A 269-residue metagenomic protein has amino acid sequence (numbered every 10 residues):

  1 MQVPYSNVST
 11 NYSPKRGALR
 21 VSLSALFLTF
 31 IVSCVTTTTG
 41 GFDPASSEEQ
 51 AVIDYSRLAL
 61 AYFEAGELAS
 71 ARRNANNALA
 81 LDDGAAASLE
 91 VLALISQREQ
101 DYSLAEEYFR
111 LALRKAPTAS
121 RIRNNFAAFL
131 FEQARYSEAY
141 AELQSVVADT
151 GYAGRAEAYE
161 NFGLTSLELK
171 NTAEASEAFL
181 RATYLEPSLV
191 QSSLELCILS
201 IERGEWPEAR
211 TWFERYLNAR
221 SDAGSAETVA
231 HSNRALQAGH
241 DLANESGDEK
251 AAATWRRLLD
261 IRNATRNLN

Functional and structural regions predicted by a protein language model:
L28-A51, N269: Bacterial Sec signal peptide processing site at the extreme N-terminus
S47, L81, K115-A116, D149-G151 (+3 more regions): Structural marker of alpha-solenoid helical repeat scaffolds
D54, S88, I122, F129 (+4 more regions): TPR alpha-solenoid repeat register
E64, R98-E99, E132-Q133, D149 (+3 more regions): Register position in tetratricopeptide repeats
A71, A105, A139, A175 (+2 more regions): Single-residue signature of alpha-solenoid repeat helices
